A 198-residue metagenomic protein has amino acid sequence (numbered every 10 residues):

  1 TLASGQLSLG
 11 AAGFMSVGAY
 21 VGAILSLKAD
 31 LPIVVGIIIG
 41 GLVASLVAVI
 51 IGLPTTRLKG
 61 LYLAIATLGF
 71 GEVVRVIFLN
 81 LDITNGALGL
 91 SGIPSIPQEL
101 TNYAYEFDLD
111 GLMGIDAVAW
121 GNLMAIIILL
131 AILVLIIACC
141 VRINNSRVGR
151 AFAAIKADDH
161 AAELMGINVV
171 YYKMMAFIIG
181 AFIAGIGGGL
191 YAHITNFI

Functional and structural regions predicted by a protein language model:
T1-I198: Transmembrane alpha-helices and adjacent helix-loop boundaries
